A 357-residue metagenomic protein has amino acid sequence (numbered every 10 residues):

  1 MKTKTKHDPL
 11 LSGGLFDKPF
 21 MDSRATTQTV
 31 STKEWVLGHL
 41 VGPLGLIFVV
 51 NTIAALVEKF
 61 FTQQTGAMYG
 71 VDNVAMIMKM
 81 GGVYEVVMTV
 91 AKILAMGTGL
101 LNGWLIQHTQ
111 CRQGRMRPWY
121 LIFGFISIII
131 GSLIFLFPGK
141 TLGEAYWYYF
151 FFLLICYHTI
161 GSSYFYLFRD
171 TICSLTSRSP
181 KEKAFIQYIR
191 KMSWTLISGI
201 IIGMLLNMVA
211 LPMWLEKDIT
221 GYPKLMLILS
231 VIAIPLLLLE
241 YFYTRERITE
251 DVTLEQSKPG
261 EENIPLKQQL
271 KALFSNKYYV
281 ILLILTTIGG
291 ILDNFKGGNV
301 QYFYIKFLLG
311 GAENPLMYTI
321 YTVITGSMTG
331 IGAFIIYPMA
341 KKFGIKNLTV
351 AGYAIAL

Functional and structural regions predicted by a protein language model:
K2-L357: Membrane-embedded alpha-helical bundles of multi-pass transporters/translocases, especially carrier/permease families
